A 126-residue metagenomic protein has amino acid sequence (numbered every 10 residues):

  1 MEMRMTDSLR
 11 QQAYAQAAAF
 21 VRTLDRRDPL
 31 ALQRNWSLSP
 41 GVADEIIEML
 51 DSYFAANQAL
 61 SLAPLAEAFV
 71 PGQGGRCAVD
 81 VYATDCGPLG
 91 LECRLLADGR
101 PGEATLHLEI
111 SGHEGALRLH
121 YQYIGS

Functional and structural regions predicted by a protein language model:
M1-R22: Short, low-complexity N-terminal intrinsically disordered segments enriched in polar/charged residues
T23, N35, M49-Y53: Residues that form generic nucleotide/phosphate-binding pockets
R26-S39: Short, well-ordered alpha-helical segments enriched in acidic and aromatic residues
L38, L50-D51, P64, A68 (+1 more regions): Residue-level signal for alpha-helical context at structural boundaries
P40-Q58: Short, charge-rich amphipathic alpha-helical segments embedded in non-transmembrane helical bundles/solenoids
Y53-P101: Surface-exposed, charged secondary-structure patches
R100-S126: Short beta-strand edge/turn micro-motifs at domain boundaries
